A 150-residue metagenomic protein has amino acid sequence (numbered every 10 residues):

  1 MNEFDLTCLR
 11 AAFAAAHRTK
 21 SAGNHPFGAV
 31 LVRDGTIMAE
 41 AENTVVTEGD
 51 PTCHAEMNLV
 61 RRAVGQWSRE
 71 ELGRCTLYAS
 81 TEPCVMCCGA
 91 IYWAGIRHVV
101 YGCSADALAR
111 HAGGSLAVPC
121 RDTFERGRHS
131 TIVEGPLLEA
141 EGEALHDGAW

Functional and structural regions predicted by a protein language model:
M1-T19, P83, A90-W150: Zinc-dependent deaminase
G23-F27, G73: Short, basic and Ser/Thr-rich N-terminal targeting/leader segments
F27-G35: Short beta-strand scaffold segments in enzyme catalytic cores
T44-M57: A short, polar/charged loop-to-alpha-helix boundary motif
V45, A79, C103: Residues that line or immediately flank small-molecule/substrate-binding pockets and catalytic motifs
H54-E71: Short, solvent-exposed cationic patches
R69-T81: Immediate flanking context of iron-sulfur cluster ligation sites
